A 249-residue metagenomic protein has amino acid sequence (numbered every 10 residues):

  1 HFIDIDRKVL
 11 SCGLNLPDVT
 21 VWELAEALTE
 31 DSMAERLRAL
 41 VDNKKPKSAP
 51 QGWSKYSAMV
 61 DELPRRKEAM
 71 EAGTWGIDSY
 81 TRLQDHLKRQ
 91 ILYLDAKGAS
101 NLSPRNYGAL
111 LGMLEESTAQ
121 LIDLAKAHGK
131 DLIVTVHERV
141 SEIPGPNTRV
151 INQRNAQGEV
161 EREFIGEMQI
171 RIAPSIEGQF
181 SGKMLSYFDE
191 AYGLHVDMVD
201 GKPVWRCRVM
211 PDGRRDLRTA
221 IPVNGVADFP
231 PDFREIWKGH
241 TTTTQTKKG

Functional and structural regions predicted by a protein language model:
H1-G76, T81-H86: Conserved P-loop
L14, K88-R89, P146-N147: Short amphipathic alpha-helical segments
E71-T74, A127-V134: Loop/turn-to-beta-strand initiation segments
I77-Y107, V150-R154: Conserved P-loop NTPase nucleotide-binding/switch module
A99-E116, A173-I176: A short acidic, glycine-rich active-site loop that binds or catalyzes chemistry on phosphate/adenosine moieties
M113-G129: Catalytic-core regions built around general acid/base machinery
K130-D228: Phosphate-binding/switch region of NTP-binding enzymes
R215-G249: NTP-binding/hydrolysis catalytic cores, primarily Walker-type P-loop NTPases
